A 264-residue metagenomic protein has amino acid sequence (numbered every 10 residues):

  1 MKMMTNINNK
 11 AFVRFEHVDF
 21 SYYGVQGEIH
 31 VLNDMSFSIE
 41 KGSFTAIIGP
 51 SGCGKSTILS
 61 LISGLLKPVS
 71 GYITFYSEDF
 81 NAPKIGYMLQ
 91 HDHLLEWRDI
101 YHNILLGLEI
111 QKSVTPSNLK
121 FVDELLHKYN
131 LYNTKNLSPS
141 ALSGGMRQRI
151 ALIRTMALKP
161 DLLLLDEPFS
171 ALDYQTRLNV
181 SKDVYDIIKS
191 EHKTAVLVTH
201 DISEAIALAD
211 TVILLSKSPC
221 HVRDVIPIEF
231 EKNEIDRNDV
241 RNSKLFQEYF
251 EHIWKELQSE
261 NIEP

Functional and structural regions predicted by a protein language model:
I48-P50: The feature captures the beta-strand-to-loop junction immediately N-terminal to the Walker
S63: Helix-to-loop junction immediately C-terminal to a conserved catalytic motif
G71-N81: Conserved ABC transporter NBD signature motif
Y101-E109, L119, P227: Short helical segment in ABC ATPase nucleotide-binding domains corresponding to the A-loop/adjacent helical element
P116-T134, D186: Conserved ABC ATPase "signature" region
S138-L142, M146: Conserved ABC ATPase signature
A157-D161: A short, proline-enriched helix->beta-strand linker immediately N-terminal to the Walker B motif in ABC-type P-loop
